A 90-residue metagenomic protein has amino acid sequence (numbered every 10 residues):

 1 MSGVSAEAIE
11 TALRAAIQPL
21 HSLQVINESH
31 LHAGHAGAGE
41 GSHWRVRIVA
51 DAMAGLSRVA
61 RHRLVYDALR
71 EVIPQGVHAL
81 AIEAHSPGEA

Functional and structural regions predicted by a protein language model:
M1-A90: N-terminal, polar/charged subdomain of small-to-medium soluble alpha/beta proteins
